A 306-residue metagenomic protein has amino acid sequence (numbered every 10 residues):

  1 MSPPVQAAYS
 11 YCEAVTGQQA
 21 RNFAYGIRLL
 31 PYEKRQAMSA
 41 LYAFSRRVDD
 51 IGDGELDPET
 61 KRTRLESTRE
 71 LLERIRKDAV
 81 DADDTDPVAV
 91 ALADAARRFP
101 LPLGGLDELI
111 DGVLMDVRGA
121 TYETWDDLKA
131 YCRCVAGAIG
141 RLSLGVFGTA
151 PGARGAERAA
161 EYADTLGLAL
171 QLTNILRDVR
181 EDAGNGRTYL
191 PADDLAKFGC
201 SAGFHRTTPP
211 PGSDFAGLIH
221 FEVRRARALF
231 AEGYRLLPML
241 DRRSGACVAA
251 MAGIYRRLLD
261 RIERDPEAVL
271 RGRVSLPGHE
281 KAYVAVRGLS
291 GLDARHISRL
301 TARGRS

Functional and structural regions predicted by a protein language model:
M1-L172, L176, R180-S306: Catalytic cores of Mg2+-dependent Asp-rich isoprenoid enzymes
